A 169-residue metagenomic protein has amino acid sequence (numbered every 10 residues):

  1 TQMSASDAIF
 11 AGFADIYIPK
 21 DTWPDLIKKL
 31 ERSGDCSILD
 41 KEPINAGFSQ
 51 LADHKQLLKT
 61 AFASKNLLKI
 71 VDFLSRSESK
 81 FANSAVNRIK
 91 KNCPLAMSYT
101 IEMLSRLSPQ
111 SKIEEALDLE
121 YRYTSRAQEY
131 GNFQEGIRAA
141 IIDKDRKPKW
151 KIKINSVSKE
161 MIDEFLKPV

Functional and structural regions predicted by a protein language model:
Q2, K20, S64, Y130-Q134: Residues at alpha-helix boundaries and the short loops/turns that link adjacent helices
M3-L26: Gly/Pro- and small hydrophobic-enriched strand-loop and loop-to-helix capping segments that sit at the rims
F10, E42, H54, S84 (+2 more regions): Generic preference for well-ordered secondary structure
I18-N92, A96: Amphipathic alpha-helical blocks and their helix-capping loop/short-beta junctions
L74-K80, I89-V169: Long, low-complexity C-terminal extensions of enzymes
